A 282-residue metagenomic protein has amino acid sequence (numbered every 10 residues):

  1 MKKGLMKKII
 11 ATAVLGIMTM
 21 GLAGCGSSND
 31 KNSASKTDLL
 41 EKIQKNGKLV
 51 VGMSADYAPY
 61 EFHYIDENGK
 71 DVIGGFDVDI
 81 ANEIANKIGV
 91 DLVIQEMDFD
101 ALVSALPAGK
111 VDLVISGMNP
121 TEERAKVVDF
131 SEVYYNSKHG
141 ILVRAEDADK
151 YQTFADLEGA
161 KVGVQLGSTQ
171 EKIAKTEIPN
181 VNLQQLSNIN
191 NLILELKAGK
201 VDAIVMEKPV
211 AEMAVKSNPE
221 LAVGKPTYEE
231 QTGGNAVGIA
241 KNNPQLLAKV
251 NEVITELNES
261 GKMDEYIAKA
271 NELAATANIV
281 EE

Functional and structural regions predicted by a protein language model:
M20-G24: C-terminal motif of bacterial Sec signal peptides marking the signal peptidase cleavage site
G26-S28, V78-K87, S168, G234-A274: Extended ligand-binding regions for polar small-molecule ligands
S33-G117: Extracytoplasmic small-molecule ligand-binding "clamshell" domains of the periplasmic binding protein/Venus flytrap
K42, A145-K161: Flexible hinge/capping segments at coil-to-helix
G47-M53, F154-G167: Short loop->beta-strand "edge-of-pocket" segments that line small-molecule binding or catalytic clefts across diverse
F76, I94-S104, D149, Q184-L194 (+1 more regions): Short helix-initiation/N-cap motifs at beta->coil->alpha
A101, M118-K126, I173-T176, K197-A198 (+1 more regions): A ligand-binding cleft/hinge motif common to bilobed small-molecule-binding domains
N136-V143, K208, E212-I254, A274-E282: Periplasmic-binding protein-like
